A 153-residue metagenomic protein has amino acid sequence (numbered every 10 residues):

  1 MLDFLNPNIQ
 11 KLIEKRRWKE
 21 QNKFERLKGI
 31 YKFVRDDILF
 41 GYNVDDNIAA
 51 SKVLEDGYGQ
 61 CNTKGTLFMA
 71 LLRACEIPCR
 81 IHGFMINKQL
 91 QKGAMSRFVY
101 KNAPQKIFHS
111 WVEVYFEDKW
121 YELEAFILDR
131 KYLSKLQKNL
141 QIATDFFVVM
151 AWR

Functional and structural regions predicted by a protein language model:
M1, R16-E20, F68, S110-F116: Functionally constrained cores in energy, signaling, and assembly domains
M1-D56: Secondary-structure boundary elements
F4, I86-R153: His-Asp-centered catalytic microenvironments across diverse enzyme cores, prominently the transglutaminase-like
K15, V44-D46, G59-Q60, D129-S134 (+1 more regions): A generic structural micro-environment signature that highlights single residues at secondary-structure boundaries
L27-G29, K64, S96, E117: A general marker of short, structured functional hotspots
K32-D36, A70, A74, S110 (+1 more regions): Residue-level signal for well-ordered alpha-helical scaffold segments within enzymatic catalytic domains
N43-A103, I107: Active-site neighborhood of thiol-dependent amide/isopeptide-bond enzymes
